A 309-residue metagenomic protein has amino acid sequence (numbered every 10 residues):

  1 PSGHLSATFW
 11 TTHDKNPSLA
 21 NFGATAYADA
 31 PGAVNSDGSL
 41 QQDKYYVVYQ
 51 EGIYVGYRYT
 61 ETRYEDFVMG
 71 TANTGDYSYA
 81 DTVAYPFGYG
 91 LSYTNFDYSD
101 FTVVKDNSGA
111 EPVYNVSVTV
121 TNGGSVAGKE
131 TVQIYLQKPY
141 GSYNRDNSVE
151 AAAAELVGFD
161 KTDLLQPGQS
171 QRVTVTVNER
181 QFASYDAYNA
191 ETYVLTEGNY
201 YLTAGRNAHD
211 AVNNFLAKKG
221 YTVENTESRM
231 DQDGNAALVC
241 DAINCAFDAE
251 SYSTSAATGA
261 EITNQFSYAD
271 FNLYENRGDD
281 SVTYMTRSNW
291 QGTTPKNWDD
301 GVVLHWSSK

Functional and structural regions predicted by a protein language model:
P1-K129, Y135-Q137, Y143-N144, T192-G205 (+1 more regions): Secreted, periplasmic, or luminal enzymes acting at the cell surface/secretory milieu
V132, S142-N189: Intrinsically disordered, low-complexity Pro/Gly/Ser/Thr-rich segments with frequent PxxP/GP/PP motifs and embedded
